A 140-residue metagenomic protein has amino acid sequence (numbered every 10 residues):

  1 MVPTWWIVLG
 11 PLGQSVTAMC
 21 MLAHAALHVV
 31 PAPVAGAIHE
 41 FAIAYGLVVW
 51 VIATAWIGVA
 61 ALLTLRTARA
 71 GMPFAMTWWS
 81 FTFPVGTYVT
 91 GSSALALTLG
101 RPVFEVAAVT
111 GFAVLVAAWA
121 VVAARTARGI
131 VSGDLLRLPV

Functional and structural regions predicted by a protein language model:
M1-P3, M19-A42, G58-M76, A96-V109 (+1 more regions): Juxtamembrane membrane-water interface segments of multi-pass membrane proteins, especially cytoplasmic-side
T4-V16, W78-G91: Small-residue-rich segments of transmembrane alpha-helices in multi-pass membrane proteins, especially helix faces
V8, A53, V59, F81-T82 (+1 more regions): Enriched - but not universal
S15, M19, V51-G58: Hydrophobic alpha-helical segments of membrane proteins
H39-T54, M76, S80: A loop-to-helix transmembrane entry motif
G46, I52-A53, A60, V89 (+1 more regions): Small-residue hotspots
V49, P73-M76, S80-T87, P102-E105 (+1 more regions): Short amphipathic alpha-helical interaction segments
V114-A118: Residue-level signal for the membrane-embedded core of alpha-helical transmembrane segments, especially mid-helix
